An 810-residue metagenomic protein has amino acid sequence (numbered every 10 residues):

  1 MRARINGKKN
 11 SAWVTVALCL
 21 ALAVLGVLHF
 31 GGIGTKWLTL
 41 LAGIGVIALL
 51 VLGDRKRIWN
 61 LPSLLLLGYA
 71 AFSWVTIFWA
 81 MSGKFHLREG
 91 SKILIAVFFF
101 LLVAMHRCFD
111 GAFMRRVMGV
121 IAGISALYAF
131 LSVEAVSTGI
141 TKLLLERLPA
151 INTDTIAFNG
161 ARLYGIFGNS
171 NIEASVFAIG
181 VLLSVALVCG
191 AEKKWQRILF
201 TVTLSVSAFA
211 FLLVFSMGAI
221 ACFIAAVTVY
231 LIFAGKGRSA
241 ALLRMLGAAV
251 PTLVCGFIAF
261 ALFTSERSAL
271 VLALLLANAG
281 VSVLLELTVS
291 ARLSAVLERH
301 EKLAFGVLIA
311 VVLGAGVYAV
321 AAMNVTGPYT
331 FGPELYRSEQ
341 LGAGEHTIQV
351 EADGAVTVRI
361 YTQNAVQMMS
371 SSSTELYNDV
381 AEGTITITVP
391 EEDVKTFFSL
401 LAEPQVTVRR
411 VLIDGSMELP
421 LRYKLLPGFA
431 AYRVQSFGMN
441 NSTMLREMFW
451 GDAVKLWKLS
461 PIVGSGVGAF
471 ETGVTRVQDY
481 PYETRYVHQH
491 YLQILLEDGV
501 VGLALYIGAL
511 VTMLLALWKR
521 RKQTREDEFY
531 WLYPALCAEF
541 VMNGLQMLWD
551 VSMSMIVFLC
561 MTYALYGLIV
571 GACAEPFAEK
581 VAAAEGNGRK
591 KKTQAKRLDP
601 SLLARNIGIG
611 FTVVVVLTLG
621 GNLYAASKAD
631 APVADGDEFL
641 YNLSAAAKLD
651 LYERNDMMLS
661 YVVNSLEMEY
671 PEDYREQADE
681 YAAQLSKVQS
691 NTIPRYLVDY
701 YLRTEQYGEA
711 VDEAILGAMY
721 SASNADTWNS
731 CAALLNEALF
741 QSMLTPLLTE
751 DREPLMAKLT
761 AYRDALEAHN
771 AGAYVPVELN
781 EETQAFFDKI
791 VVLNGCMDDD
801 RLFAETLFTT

Functional and structural regions predicted by a protein language model:
M1-R88, I95-A122, L144, L187-T201 (+19 more regions): Transmembrane signal-anchor hairpin modules in multi-pass inner-membrane enzymes, especially those that act on
V24-G32, A210, Q493-D498, L532-Y563: Membrane helix-loop boundary segments at the extracytoplasmic
I140, N169, G428-T484, Y491-I494 (+1 more regions): TM-adjacent membrane-interface loops and short helices in multi-pass inner/ER membrane proteins
T141-V181, H490-I494: Membrane-interface segments at transmembrane-helix junctions in multi-pass inner-membrane proteins
V176, A219-V229, L503-G508: Transmembrane-embedded, aromatic-rich helix segments that form part of the hydrophobic channel/pocket engaging
L199, A234, V500-P534: Hydrophobic transmembrane alpha-helices and their immediate junctions
H346-A352, I387, V394-E403, R409-I413: Extracellular beta-strand-rich recognition modules
E403-Y432: Exposed low-complexity, polar/acidic, P/S/T/G-rich flexible segments that act as propeptides, protease-susceptible
